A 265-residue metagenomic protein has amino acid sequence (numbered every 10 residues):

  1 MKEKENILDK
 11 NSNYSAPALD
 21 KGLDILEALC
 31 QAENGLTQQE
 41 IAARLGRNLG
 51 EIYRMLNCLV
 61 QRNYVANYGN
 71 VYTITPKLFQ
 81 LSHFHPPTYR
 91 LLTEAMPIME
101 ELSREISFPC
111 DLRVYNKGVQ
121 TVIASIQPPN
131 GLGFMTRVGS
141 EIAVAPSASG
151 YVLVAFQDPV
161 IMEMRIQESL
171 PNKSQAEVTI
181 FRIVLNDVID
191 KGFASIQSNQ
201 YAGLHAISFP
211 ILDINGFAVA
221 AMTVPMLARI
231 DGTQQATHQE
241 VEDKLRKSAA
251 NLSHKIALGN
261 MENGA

Functional and structural regions predicted by a protein language model:
K2-L92, A250, H254-K255: N-terminal helix-turn-helix
S15-L19, T75, T88, L92 (+6 more regions): Short, structured helix-loop boundary elements
L45, L56, M99, L185 (+2 more regions): Short amphipathic alpha-helical/adjacent loop interface patches that line ligand and macromolecule-binding sites
P76-Q167: Amphipathic alpha-helical effector-binding/dimerization core of metabolite-sensing transcriptional regulators
E94-L102, I166-F209, K255: Short, basic/aromatic recognition patches
V178-N186, K191, A202-G203, A218-A265: Juxtadomain coupling helices with adjacent low-complexity linkers
I211-I214: Sensor-regulatory modules in signal-transduction proteins
